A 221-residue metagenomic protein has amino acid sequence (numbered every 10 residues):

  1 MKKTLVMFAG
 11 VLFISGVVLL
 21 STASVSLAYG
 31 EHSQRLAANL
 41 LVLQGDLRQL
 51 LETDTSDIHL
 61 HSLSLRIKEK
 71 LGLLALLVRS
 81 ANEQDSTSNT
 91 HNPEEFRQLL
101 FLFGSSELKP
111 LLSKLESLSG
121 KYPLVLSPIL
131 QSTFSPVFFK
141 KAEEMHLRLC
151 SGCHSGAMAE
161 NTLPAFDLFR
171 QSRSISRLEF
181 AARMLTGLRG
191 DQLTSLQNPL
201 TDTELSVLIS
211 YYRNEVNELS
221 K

Functional and structural regions predicted by a protein language model:
M1-T4: Positively charged n-region of N-terminal signal peptides that target proteins for export
A9-S21: Bacterial N-terminal signal peptides
S24-L65: Immediate post-signal-peptide N-terminus of mature secreted/exported proteins
G30-H32, P110-M145: Electrostatic cytochrome c docking/interface patches
Q49-R97, T162: Short, solvent-exposed, charged loop/turn and helix-capping segments that join or cap alpha-helices on peripheral
L73, E95-L124, Q197-K221: C-terminal capping alpha-helices of c-type cytochrome domains
A142-M158, M184, L208-Y212: The canonical Cys-X-X-Cys-His
S155-G190: Gly/Gly-Pro-rich "capping" loops immediately C-terminal to redox-active cysteine motifs in periplasmic/lumenal
